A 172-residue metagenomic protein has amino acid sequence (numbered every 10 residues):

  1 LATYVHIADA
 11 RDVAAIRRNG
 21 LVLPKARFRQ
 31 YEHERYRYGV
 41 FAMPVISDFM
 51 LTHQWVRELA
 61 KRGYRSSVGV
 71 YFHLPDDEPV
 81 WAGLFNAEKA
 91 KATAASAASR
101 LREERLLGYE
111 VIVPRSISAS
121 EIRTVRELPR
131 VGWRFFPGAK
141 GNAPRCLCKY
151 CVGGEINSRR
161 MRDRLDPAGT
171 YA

Functional and structural regions predicted by a protein language model:
L1-A2, R35-Y38, S47-A172: Conserved NAD+-utilizing ADP-ribose enzyme module
L1-V40, Q54-W55: ADP-ribose/NAD+-binding catalytic cleft of ART/PARP-like enzymes
P44: Short HxH-centered metal-ligating active-site micro-motif
